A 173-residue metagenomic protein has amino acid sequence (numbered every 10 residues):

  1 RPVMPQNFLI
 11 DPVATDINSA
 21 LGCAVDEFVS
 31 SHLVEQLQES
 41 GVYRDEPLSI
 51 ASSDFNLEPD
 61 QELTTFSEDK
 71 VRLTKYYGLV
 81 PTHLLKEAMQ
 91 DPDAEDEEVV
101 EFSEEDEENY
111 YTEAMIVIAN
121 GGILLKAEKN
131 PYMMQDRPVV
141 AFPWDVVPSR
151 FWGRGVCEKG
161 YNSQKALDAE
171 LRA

Functional and structural regions predicted by a protein language model:
R1-A173: Extended alpha-helical, oligomerization-prone segments that build pores/tubes and scaffolds
